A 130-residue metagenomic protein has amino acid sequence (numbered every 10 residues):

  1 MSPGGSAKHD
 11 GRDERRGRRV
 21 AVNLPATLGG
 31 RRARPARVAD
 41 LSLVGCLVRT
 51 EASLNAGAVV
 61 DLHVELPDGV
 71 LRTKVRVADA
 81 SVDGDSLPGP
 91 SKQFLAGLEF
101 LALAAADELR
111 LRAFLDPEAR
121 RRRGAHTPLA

Functional and structural regions predicted by a protein language model:
M1-L43, A106-A130: N-terminal helix initiation/capping motif
L24-L28, G57-L71: Short conserved beta-strand and strand-loop elements enriched in small hydrophobics with frequent Asp/Gly
R31, L43, A80-S86: Short, conserved beta-turn/loop elements at beta-strand boundaries and strand-helix junctions
P35-A36, T73-A80: Short beta-strand-centered aromatic/proline hotspots
V38, T50, V64-L66, V77 (+1 more regions): Hydrophobic residues in beta-strands and at strand termini
L41, A78-A80, L103: Residue-level recognition of beta-strand microenvironments
L47-T50, V82-F100: Short, solvent-exposed secondary-structure boundary/capping segments
